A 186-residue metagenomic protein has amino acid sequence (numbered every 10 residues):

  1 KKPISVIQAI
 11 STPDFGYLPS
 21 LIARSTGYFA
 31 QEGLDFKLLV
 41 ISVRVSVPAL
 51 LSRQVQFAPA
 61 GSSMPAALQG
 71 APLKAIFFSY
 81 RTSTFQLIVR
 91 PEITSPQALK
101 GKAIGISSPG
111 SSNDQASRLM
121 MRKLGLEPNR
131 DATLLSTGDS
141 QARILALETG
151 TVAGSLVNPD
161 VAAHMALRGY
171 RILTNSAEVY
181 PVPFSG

Functional and structural regions predicted by a protein language model:
K2-I7, Y28-I41, Q54, R122-T137 (+2 more regions): A local structural motif
K2-S5, A66-I76, E92, H164-A177 (+1 more regions): Ligand-binding "clamshell"
P3, T12-L39, A66-Q69, Q115-K123: Short, polar/charged alpha-helical segment
T12, F36-P48, G61, P128-T149 (+1 more regions): Short helix-initiation/N-cap motifs at beta->coil->alpha
I22-A23, F85-T94, F184-G186: A bilobed periplasmic-binding-protein/Venus flytrap-type ligand-binding module shared by bacterial periplasmic
L34-K37, L51-A60, A71-L73, K102-G105 (+2 more regions): Alpha-to-beta junction loops
S62, Q141-G186: Pocket-lining segment of extracytoplasmic ligand-binding domains
V89-I104, R130: Flexible hinge/capping segments at coil-to-helix
